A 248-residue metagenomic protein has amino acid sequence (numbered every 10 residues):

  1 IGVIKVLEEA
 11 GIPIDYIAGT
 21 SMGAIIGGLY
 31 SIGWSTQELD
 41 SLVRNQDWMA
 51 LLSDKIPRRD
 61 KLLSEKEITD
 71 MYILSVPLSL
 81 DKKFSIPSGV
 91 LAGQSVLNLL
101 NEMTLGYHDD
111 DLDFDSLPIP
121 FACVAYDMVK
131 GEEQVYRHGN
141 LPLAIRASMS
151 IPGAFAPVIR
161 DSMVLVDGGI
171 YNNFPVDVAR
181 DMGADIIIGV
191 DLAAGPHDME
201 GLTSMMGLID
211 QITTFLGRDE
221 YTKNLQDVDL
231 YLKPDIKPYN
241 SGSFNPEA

Functional and structural regions predicted by a protein language model:
I1-T20, G28-A248: Patatin-like phospholipase
